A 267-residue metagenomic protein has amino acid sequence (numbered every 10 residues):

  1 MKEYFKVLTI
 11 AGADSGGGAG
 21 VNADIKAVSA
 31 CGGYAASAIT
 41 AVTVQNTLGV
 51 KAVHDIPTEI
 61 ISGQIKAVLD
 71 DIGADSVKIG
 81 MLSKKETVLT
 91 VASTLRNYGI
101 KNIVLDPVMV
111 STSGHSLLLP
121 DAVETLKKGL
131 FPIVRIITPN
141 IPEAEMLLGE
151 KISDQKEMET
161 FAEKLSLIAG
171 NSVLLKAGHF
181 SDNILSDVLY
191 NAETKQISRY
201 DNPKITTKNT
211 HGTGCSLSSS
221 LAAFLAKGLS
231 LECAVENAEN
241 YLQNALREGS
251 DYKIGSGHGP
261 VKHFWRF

Functional and structural regions predicted by a protein language model:
K2-T9, S29-T112, F264-F267: Conserved N-terminal subdomain of the carbohydrate kinase-like
Y4, D55, E232-F267: Charged C-terminal helix
I10-G16, Q196-H211: Short pre-catalytic strand/loop immediately N-terminal to key active-site residues, enriched for Gly-Thr
G17-G33: N-terminal basic/disordered segments at the start of proteins
C31-A36, I197, F224-A238: Phosphate-handling active-site elements
P120-Q196: Conserved phosphate/ATP/ADP-binding segment of small-molecule kinases
E145-M146, T207-L231: Short, small-residue alpha-helix embedded
